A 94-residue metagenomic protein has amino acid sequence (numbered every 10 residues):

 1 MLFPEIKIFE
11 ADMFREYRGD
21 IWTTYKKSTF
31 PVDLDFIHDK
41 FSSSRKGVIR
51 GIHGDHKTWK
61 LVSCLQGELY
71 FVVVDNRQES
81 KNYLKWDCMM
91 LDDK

Functional and structural regions predicted by a protein language model:
M1-D93: Non-catalytic, conserved peripheral segments adjacent to functional cores
